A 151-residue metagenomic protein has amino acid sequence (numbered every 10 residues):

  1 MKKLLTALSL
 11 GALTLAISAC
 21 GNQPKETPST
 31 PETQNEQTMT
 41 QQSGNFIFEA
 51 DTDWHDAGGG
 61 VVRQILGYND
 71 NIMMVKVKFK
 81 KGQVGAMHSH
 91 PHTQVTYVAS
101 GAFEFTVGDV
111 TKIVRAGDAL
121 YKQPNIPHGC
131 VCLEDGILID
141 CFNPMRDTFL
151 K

Functional and structural regions predicted by a protein language model:
M1-L4: Positively charged n-region of N-terminal signal peptides that target proteins for export
A16-A19: C-terminal motif of bacterial Sec signal peptides marking the signal peptidase cleavage site
N22-N71: A short, N-terminal "cap"/entry segment at the start of jelly-roll beta-barrel domains of the cupin/DSBH fold
M73-S89: Conserved short histidine dyad/triad with adjacent acidic residue
K78-F79, H90-F105: Short, conserved beta-strand element in jelly-roll/cupin
V84-G85, G101-T106, A119: Short beta-strand segments in beta-sandwich/barrel cores
V110-P124: Short acidic-glycine-tyrosine-enriched beta hairpin
P124-T148: Ligand-binding loop in jelly-roll beta-barrel domains
